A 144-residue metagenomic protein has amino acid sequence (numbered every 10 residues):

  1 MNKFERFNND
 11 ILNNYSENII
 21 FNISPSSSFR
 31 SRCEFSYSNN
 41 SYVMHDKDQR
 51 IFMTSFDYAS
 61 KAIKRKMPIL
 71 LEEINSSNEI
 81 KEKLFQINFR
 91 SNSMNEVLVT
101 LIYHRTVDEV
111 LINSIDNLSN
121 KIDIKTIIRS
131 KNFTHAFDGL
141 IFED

Functional and structural regions predicted by a protein language model:
M1-D144: Accessory RNA-recognition modules of RNA-modification enzymes
